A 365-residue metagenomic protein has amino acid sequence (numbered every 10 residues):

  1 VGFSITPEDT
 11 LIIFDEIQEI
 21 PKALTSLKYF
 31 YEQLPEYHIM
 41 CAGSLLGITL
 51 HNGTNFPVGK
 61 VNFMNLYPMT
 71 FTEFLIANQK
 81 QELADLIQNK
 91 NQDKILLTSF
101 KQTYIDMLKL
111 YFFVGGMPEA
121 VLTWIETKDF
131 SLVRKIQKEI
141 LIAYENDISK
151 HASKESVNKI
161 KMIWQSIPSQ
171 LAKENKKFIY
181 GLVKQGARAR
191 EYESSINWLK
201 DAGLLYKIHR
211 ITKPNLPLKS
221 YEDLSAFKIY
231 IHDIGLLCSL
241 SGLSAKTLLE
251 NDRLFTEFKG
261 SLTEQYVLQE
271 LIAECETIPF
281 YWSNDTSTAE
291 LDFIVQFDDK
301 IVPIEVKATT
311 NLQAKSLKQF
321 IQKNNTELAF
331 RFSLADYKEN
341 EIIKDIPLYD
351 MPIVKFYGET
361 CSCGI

Functional and structural regions predicted by a protein language model:
S4-K22: Conserved P-loop NTPase "ATPase switch" module shared by AAA+ and STAND
I13, H38-S44, N65, F74: Structural recognition of the conserved hydrophobic beta-strand(s) that form the central parallel beta-sheet of P-loop
L24-G47, N55: Conserved catalytic/switch belt of AAA+ P-loop NTPases
L50-A172: Interdomain motor-coupling "hinge/lid" segment immediately C-terminal to the ATP-binding subdomain of NTP-driven enzymes
V121-Q296: Accessory nucleic acid-recognition modules appended to NTPase machines
L271, L291-T310, A329: Conserved catalytic cores of phosphodiester-cleaving nucleases, focusing on short active-site segments
A308-I346: Catalytic cores of nucleic-acid endonucleases
Y337-I365: Domain-level recognition of nuclease-like catalytic cores that cleave nucleotide substrates
